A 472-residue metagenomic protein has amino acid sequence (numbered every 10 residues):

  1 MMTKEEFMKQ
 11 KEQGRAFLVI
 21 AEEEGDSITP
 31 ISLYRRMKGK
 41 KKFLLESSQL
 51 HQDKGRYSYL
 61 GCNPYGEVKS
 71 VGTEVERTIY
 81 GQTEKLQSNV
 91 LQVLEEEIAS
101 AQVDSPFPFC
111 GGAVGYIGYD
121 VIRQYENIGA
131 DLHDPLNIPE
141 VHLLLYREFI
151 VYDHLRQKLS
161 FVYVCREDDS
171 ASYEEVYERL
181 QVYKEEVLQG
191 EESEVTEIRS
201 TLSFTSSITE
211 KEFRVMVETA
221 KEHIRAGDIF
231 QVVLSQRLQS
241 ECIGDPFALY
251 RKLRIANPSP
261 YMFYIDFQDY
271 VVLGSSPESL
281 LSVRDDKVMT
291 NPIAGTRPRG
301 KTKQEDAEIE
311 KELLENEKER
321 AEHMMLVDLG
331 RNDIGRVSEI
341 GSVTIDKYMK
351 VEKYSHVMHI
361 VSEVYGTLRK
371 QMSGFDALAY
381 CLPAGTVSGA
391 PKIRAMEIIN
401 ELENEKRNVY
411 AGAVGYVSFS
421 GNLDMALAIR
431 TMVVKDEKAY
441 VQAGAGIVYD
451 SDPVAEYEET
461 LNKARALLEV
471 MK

Functional and structural regions predicted by a protein language model:
M1-K472: Extended alpha-helical targeting/anchoring segments, especially N-terminal organellar/secretory targeting helices
